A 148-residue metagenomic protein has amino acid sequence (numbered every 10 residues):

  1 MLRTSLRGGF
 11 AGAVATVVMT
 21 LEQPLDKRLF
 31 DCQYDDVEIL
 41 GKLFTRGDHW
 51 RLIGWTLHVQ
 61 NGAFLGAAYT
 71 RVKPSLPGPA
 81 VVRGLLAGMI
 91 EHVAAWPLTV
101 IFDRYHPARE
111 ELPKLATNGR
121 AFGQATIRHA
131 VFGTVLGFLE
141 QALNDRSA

Functional and structural regions predicted by a protein language model:
M1-A148: Short amphipathic, positively biased membrane-proximal segments that drive organelle/inner-membrane targeting
